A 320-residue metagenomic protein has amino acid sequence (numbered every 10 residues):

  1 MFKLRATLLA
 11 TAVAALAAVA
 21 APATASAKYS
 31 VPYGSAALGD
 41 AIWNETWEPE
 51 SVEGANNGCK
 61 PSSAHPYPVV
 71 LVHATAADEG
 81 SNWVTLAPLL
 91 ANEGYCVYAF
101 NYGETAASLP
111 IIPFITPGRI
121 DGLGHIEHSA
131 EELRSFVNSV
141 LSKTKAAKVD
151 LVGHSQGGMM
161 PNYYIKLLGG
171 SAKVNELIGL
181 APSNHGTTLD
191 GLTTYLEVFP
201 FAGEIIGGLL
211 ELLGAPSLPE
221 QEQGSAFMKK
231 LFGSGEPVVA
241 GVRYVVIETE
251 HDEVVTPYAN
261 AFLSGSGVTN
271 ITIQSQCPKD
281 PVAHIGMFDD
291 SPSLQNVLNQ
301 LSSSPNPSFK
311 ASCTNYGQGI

Functional and structural regions predicted by a protein language model:
M1-L9: Bacterial N-terminal signal peptides that target proteins for export
A10-A18: Bacterial N-terminal signal peptides
A17-V31: C-terminal region of N-terminal signal peptides and the immediate post-cleavage residues of exported proteins
Y29-E45, G58, S63-K148, Y195 (+1 more regions): Active-site catalytic motif of lipid deacylating hydrolases and related acyltransferases
P61-H65, L90-N92, K143-T144, V152-G153 (+3 more regions): Extracellular/periplasmic catalytic domains that process cell-envelope and extracellular macromolecules
H73, V97, E127-L231: Serine-dependent carboxylesterase/thioesterase catalytic core of lipase-like alpha/beta-hydrolase/SGNH enzymes
L109-P113, T187-T193, T256-N260, V282: Short aromatic-enriched loop/helix-cap "lid" or pocket-rim segments at secondary-structure transitions that line
F199, P237-I320: C-terminal catalytic-base region of ester-bond hydrolases, centering on the histidine of the charge-relay
